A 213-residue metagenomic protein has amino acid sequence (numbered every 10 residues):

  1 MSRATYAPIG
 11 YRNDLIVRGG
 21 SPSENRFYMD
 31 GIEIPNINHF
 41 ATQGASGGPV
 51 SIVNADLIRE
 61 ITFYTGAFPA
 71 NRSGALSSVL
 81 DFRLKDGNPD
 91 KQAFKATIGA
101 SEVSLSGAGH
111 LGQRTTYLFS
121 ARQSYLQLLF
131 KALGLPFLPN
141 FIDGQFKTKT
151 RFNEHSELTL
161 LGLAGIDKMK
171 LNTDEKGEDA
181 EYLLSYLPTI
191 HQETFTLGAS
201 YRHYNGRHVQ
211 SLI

Functional and structural regions predicted by a protein language model:
M1-F68, V79-K85: Periplasmic N-terminal accessory/gating domains of Gram-negative outer-membrane beta-barrel systems
A7-I9, R72, T97-G99, P136-N140 (+1 more regions): Short sequence motifs at beta-strands and strand-loop junctions characteristic of Gram-negative outer-membrane
L15, L105, F146, L197-A199: Membrane-embedded beta-strands of outer-membrane beta-barrel proteins, especially the hydrophobic/small aromatic
P22, I34, K85, S101 (+3 more regions): Structural signature of outer-membrane beta-barrel domains
S23-N25, L57, D90-F94, Q113-Y117 (+2 more regions): Outer-envelope beta-barrel architecture signal
T42-G47, F63-Y64, N88-D90, L128-A132 (+2 more regions): Extracytoplasmic loops and strand-loop junctions of Gram-negative outer membrane beta-barrel proteins
E60-N71, S77-K85, Q92-P136, D143-R151 (+1 more regions): Predominantly transmembrane beta-strands of Gram-negative outer membrane beta-barrel pores used for transport
E157-S211: Flexible loop and strand-edge segments within Gram-negative outer membrane beta-barrel domains
